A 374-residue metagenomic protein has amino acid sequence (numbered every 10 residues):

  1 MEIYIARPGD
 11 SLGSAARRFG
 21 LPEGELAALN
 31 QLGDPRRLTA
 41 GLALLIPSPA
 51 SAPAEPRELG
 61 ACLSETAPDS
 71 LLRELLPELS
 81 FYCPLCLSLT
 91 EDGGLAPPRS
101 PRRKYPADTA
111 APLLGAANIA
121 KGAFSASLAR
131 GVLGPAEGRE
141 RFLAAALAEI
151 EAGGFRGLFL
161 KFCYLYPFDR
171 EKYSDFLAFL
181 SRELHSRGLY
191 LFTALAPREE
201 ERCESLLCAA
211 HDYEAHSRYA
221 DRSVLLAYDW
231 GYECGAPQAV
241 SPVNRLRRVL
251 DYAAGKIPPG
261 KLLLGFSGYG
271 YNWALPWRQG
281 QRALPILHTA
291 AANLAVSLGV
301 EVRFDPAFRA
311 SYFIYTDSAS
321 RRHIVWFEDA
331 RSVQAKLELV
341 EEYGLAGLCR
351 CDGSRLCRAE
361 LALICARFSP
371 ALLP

Functional and structural regions predicted by a protein language model:
M1-P22, L42-L44: Primarily a LysM-type cell-wall glycan-binding module
P49-A145: Glycan-recognition patch characteristic of GH18 chitinases/ENGases and related GlcNAc/peptidoglycan-binding proteins
L63-P77, P135-E151, S205-E214, E328-E341: Short, acidic/polar
Y82, L160, S223, L264 (+2 more regions): Conserved, mostly hydrophobic/aromatic
E91-P97, E171-D175, F179-S297: Substrate-binding surface in catalytic domains of secreted glycosidases
L114-A129, G268-K336, A366-P374: Glycan-binding loop/region signatures in secreted carbohydrate-active enzymes
L143-K172, R222-A236: Active-site groove signature of glycoside hydrolases
K336-P374: Acidic/aromatic/glycine-rich contiguous surface patches that form carbohydrate-binding/processing clefts and analogous
